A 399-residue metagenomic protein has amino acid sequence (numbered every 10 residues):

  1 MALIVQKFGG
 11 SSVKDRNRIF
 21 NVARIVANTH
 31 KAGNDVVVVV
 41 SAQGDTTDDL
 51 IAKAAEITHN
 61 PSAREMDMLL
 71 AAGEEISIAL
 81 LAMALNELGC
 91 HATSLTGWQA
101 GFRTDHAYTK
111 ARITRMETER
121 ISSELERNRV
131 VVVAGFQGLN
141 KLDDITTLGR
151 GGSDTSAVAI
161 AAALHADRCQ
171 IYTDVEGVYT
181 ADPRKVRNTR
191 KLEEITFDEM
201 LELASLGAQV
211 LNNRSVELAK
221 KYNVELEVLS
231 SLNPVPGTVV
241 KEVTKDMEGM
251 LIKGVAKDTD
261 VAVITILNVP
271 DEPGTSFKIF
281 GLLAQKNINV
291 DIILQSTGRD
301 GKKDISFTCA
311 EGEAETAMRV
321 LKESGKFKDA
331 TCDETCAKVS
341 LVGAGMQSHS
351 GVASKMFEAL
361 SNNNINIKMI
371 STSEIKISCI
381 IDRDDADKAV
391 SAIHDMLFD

Functional and structural regions predicted by a protein language model:
M1-V216, I381-D382: Nucleotide/pyrophosphate-binding catalytic subdomain
N34, C90, V224, I288 (+1 more regions): Short phosphate-binding/catalytic loops that engage adenosine nucleotides
Q43, S231, Q295: Active-site beta-loop-alpha junctions enriched in small/polar residues
R168-Y172, L226-V228, D291, M369: Short hydrophobic alpha-helical runs that function as membrane-insertion/retention elements
A219: Acidic-aromatic/histidine active-site loop/patch
V224-V235, T259: Active-site C-terminal subdomain of aminotransferase-like
P236-D399: A conserved regulatory-domain signal marking ACT and ACT-like small-molecule sensing domains and adjacent regulatory
